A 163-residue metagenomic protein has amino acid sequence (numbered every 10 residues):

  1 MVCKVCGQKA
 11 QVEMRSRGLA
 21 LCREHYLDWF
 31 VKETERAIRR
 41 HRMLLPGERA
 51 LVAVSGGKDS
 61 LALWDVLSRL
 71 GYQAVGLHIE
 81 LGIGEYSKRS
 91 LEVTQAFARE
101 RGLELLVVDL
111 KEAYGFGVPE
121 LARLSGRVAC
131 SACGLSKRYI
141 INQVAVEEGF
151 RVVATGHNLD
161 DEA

Functional and structural regions predicted by a protein language model:
V2-A163: ATP-dependent adenylation/nucleotidyltransferase module used to activate substrates
